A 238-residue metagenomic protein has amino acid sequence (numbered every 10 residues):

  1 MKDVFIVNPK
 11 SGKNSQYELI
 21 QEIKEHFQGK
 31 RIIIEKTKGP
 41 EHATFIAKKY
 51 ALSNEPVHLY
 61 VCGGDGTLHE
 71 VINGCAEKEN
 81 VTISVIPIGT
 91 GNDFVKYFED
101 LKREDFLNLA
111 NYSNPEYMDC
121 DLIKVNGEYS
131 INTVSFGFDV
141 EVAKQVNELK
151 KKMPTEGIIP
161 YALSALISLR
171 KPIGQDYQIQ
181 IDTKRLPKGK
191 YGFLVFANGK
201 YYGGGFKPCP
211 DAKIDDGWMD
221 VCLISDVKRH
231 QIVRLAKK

Functional and structural regions predicted by a protein language model:
M1-L59, N73, L107: ATP/NTP phosphate-donor binding region
V4-I6, T37, E77-G192: Catalytic core of DAGKc-family lipid kinases
P9, C62-G64, I86-I88: Glycine-rich beta-strand-to-loop/alpha-helix junction loops that act as flexible
T67-K78: Short Gly/Thr/Asp-enriched flexible loops that form oxyanion-binding sites at enzyme active sites
S135, D139, V195-C209: Glycine-rich phosphate/pyrophosphate-binding beta-alpha loops
D139-V142, P187-G189, Y202-G205, R229-V233: Short acidic/glycine-rich loop or secondary-structure boundary segments that cap or lie
K150-I159, G204, P210-H230: Gly/Ser/Thr-rich active-site loops/lids in small-molecule metabolic enzymes that frequently grip phosphoryl groups
S164-Y177, D215-K238: Catalytic phosphate-donor-binding core of small-molecule kinases
